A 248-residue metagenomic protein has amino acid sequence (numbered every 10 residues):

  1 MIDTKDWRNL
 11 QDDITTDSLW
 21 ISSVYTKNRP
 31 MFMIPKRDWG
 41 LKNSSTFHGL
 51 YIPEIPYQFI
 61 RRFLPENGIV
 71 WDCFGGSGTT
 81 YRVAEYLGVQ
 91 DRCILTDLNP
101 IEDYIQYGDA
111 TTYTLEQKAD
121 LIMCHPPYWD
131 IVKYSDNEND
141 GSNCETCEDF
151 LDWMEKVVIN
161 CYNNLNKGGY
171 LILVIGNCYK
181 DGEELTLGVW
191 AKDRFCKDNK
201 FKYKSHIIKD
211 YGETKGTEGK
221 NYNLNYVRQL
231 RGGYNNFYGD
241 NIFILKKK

Functional and structural regions predicted by a protein language model:
M1-K248: Class I S-adenosyl-L-methionine-dependent methyltransferase catalytic core
